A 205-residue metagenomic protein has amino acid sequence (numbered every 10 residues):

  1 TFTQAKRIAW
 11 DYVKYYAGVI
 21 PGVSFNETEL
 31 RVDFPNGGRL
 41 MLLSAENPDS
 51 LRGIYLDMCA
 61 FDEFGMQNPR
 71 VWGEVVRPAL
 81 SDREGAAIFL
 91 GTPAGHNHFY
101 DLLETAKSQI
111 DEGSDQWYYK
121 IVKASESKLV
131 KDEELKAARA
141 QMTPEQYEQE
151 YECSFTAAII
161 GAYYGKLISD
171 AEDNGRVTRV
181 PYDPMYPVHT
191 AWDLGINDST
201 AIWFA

Functional and structural regions predicted by a protein language model:
T1-A205: Phosphate/NTP-binding elements of NTP-utilizing enzymes
